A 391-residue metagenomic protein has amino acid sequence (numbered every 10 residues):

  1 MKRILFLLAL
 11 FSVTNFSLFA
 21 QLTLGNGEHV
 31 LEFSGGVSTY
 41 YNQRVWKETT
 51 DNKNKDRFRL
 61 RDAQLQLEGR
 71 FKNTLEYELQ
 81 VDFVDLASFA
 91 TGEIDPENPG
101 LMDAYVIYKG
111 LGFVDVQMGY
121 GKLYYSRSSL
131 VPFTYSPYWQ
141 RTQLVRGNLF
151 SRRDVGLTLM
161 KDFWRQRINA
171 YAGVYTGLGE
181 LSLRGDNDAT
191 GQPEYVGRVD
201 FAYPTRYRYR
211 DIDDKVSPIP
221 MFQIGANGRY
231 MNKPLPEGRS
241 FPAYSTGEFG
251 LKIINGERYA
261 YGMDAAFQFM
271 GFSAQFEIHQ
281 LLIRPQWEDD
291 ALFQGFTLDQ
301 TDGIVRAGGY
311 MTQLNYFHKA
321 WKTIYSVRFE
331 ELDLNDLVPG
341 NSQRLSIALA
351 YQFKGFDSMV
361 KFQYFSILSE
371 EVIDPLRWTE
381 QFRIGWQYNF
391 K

Functional and structural regions predicted by a protein language model:
I4-F16: Sec-dependent N-terminal signal peptides
A9-S12, G173, G385: Small side chains
L18-A20: Boundary at the C-terminal end of the N-terminal hydrophobic targeting segment
L22-V45, K53-E180, D188-T205, Q223 (+6 more regions): Outer membrane beta-barrel
T50-N52, Y108, P218-K391: Outer-membrane beta-barrel pore domains
A90-I94, L183-N187, L337-G340, V372-L376: Short, solvent-exposed loop/turn segments at secondary-structure boundaries
T205-M221: Short mixed-charge
